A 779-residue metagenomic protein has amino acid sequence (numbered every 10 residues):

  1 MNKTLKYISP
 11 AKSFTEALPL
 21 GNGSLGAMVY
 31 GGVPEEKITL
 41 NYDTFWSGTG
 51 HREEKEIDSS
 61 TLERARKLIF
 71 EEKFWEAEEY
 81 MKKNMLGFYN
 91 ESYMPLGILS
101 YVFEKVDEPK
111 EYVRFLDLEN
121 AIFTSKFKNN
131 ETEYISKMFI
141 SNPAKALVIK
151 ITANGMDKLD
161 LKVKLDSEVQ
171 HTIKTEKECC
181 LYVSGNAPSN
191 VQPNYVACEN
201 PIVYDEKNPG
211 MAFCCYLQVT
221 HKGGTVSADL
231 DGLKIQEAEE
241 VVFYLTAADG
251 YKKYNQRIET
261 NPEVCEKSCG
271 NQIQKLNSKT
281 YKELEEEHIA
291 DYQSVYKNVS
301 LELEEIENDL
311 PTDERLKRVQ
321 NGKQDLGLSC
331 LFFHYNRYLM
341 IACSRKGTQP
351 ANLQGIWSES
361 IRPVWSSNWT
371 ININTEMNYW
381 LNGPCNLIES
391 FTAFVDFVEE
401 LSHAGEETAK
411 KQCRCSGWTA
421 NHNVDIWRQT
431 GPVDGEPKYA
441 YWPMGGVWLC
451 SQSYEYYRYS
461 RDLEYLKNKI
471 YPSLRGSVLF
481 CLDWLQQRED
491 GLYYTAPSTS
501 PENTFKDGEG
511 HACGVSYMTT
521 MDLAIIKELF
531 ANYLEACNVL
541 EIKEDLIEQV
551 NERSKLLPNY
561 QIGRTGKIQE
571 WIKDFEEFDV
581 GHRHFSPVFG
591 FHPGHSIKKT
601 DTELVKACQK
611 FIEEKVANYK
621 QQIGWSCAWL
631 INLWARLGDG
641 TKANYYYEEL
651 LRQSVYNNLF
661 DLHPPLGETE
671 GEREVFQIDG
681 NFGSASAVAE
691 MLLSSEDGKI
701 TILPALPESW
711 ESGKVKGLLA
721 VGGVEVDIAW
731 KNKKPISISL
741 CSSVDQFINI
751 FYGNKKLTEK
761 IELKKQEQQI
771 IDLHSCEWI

Functional and structural regions predicted by a protein language model:
M1-P437, E455-Y457, R475-V478, Y493 (+8 more regions): Aromatic-residue-lined binding/catalytic grooves and analogous aromatic/hydrophobic interfacial grooves in multimeric
K12, D325, S367-N368, K438-W442 (+4 more regions): Alpha-helix N-cap/helix-initiation motif
L18, C330-L331, W369-N374, N386 (+7 more regions): Aromatic- and histidine-enriched alpha-helix N-cap/loop-to-helix transition segments that scaffold the rims
P350-N368, C481, Q487-E502, I702-K714: Short, surface-exposed recognition loops and adjoining beta-strand edges that mediate ligand/DNA contacts, enriched
W442-E455, G491-T499: Core alpha/beta catalytic barrel or barrel-like domain that forms the active/cofactor pocket in diverse metabolic
E455-Y459, Y465, K469-I470, S477-Q487 (+4 more regions): Non-catalytic carbohydrate-binding regions of carbohydrate-active enzymes
L479-A536: Acidic/histidine-rich catalytic neighborhood
